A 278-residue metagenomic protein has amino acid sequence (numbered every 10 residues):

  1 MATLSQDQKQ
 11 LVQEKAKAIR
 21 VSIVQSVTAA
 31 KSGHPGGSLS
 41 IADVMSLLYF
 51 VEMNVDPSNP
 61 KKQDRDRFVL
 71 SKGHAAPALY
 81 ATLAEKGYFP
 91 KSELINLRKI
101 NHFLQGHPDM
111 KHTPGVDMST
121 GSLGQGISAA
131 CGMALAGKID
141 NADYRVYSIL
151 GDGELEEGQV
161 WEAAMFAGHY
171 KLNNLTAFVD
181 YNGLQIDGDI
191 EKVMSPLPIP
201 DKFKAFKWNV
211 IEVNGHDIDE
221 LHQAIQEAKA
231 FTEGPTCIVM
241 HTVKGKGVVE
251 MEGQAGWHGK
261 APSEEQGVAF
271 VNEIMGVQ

Functional and structural regions predicted by a protein language model:
A2-A76: N-terminal amphipathic, basic-rich helices that act as targeting or association modules
S5, K9-V12, A16, R20 (+9 more regions): Generic structural signal for well-ordered, non-membrane alpha-helical segments in soluble metabolic enzymes
P35, L94, C237: Flexible, glycine/charged-enriched surface loops at secondary-structure junctions
D43-S46, A78, I127-G132: Short amphipathic alpha-helical face segments that pack within enzyme cores and frequently flank/anchor catalytic
V55-R67, F103, H107-Q278: Glycine-rich ThDP/TPP pyrophosphate-binding loop and its adjacent helix/strand module within ThDP-dependent enzymes
Y80-F89: Alpha-helical support elements that line or immediately flank enzyme active sites and cofactor-binding pockets
P90-D109: Anionic-ligand anchoring segments at beta-strand to alpha-helix junctions in alpha/beta enzyme folds, i.e., glycine
